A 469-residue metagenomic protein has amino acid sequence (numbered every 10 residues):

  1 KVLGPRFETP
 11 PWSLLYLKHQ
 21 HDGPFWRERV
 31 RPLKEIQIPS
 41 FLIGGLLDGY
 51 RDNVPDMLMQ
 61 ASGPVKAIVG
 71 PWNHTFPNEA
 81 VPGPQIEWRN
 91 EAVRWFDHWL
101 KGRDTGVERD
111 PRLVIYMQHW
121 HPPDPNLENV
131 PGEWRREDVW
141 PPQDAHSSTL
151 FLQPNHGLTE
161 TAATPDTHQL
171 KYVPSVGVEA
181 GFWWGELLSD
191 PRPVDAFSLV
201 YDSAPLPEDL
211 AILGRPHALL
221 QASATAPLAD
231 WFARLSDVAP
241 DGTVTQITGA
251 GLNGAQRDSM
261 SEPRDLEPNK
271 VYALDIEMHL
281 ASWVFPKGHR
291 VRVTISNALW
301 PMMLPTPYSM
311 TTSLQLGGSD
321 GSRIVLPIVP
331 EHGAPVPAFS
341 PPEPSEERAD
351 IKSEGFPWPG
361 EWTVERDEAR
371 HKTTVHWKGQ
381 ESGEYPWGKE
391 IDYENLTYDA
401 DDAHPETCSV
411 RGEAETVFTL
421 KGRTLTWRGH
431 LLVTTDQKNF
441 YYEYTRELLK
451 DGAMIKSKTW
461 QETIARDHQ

Functional and structural regions predicted by a protein language model:
K1-E108, V114, L127-V130: Active-site-proximal cap/loop segments of hydrolase catalytic domains
F76-P77, P82-L449, A453-Q469: C-terminal, loop-rich substrate-recognition/catalytic regions characterized by aromatic stacking residues
